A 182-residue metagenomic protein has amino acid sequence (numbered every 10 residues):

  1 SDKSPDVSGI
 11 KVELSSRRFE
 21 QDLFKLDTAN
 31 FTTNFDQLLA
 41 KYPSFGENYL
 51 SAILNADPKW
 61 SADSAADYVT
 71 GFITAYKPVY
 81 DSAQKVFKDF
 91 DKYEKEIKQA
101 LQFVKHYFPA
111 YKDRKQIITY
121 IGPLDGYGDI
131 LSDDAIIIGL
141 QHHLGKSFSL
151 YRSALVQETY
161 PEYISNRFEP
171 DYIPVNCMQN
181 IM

Functional and structural regions predicted by a protein language model:
D2-T70: N-terminal mature-domain "stem" immediately C-terminal to a signal peptide or N-terminal signal-anchor/transmembrane
Y68-M182: Acidic/His-rich structured neighborhood in mature extracellular/periplasmic domains
